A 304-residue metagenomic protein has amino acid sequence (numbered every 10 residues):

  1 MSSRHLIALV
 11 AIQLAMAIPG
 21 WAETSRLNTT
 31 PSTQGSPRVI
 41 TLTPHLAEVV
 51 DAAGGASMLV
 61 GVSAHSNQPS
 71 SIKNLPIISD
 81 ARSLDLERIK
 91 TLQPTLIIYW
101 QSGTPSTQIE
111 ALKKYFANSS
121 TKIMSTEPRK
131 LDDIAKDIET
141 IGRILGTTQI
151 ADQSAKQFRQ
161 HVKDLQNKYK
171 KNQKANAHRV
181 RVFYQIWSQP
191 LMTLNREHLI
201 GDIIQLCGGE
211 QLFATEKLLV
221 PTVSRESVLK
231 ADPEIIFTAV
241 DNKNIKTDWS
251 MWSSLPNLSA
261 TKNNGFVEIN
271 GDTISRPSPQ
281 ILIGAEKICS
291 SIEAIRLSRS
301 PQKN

Functional and structural regions predicted by a protein language model:
A8-P19: Bacterial N-terminal signal peptides
G20-T24: Boundary at the C-terminal end of the N-terminal hydrophobic targeting segment
R26-R38, L96, T107-Q189, E210-L218 (+2 more regions): Extracytoplasmic substrate-binding proteins
P37-L92, L96-E110, L212, V240: A short, structured surface patch at a secondary-structure boundary
A47-A52, N67-I72, P190-N195, T238 (+2 more regions): Short, solvent-exposed loop/turn elements at domain surfaces
S63, E197-V220, V240, G265-E268: His/Asp/Glu-enriched short active-site or ligand-binding loop at hydrolase and phosphoryl-transfer sites
L86-Q93, V223-D232: Short helices/loops that flank or line small-molecule/ion binding pockets
G103-F116, I235-M251: A ligand-binding cleft/hinge motif common to bilobed small-molecule-binding domains
